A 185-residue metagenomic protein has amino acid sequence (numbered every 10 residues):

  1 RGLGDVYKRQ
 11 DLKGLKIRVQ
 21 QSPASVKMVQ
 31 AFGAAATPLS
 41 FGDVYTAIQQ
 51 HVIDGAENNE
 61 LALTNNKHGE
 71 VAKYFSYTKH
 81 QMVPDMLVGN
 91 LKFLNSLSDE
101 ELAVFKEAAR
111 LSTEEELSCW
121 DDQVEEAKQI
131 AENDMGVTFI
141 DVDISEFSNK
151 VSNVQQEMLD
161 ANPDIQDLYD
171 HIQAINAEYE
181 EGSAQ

Functional and structural regions predicted by a protein language model:
R1, D5-Q185: N-terminal secretory/targeting leader peptides
